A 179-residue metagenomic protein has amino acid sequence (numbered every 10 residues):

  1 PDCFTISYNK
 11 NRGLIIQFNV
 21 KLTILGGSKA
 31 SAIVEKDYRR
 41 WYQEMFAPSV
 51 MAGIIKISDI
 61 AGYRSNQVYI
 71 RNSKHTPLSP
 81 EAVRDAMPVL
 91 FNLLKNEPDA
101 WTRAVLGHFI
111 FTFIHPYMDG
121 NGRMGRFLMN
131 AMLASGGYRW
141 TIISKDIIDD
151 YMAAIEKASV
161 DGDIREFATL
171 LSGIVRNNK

Functional and structural regions predicted by a protein language model:
P1-K179: FIC/Doc superfamily catalytic core
